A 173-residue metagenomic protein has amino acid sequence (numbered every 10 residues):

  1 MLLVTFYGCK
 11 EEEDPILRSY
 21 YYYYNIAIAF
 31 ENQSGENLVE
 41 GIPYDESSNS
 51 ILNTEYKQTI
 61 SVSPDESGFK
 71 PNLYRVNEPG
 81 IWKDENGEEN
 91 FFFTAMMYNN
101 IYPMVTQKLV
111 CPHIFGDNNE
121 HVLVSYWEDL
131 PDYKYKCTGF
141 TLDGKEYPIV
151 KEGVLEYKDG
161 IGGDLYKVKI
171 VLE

Functional and structural regions predicted by a protein language model:
L3-A27: Bacterial Sec-dependent N-terminal signal peptides
P15-Y21, V39, Y98-N100: Short, solvent-exposed beta-strand/turn "edge" segments of beta-rich domains on protein surfaces
Y21-Y23, M104, G163-L165: A general secondary-structure signal for short beta-strands and their flanking turns/coil in non-transmembrane regions
A27-E31, P112: Residue-level recognition of well-ordered beta-strand positions that form the cores of beta-sheet-rich folds across
F30-E46: Short amphipathic, basic-aromatic surface patches that mediate peripheral association with negatively charged
E46-G116: Tryptophan-paired
E120-E173: Glycine-rich, aromatic-bearing surface loops/beta-hairpins
